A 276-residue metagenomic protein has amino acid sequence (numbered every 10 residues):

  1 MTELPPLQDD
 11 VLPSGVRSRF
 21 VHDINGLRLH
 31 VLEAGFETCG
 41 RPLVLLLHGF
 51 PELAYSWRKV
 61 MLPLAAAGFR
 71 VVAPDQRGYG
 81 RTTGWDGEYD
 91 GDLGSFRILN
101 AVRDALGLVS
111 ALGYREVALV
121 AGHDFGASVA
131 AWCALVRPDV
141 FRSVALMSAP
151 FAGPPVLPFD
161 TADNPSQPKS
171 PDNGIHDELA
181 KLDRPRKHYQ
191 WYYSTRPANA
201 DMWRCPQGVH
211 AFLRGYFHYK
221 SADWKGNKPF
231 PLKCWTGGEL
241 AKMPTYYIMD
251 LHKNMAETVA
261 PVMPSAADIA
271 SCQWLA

Functional and structural regions predicted by a protein language model:
T2-S18, L29, L43, Y79-A121 (+1 more regions): Flexible "cap/lid" subdomain of the alpha/beta-hydrolase fold that forms the substrate-access gate
I24-A34: A short loop-to-beta-strand scaffold at the N-terminal edge of the catalytic core in hydrolase folds
G40-H48: Short beta-strand element of the alpha/beta-hydrolase
H48-F50, G122-H123: Conserved alpha/beta-hydrolase "nucleophile elbow" surrounding the catalytic nucleophile
P51-K59, V71: Serine-hydrolase catalytic-loop signature spanning alpha/beta hydrolases and amidase-signature enzymes
Y55, L62, L106-S110: Core alpha-helical elements of the protein kinase catalytic domain, predominantly the helix directly N-terminal
K59, P63, P150: Short glycine/proline-centered loop/turn elements that form peptide/ligand docking sites
P63-D86: Conserved alpha/beta-hydrolase
